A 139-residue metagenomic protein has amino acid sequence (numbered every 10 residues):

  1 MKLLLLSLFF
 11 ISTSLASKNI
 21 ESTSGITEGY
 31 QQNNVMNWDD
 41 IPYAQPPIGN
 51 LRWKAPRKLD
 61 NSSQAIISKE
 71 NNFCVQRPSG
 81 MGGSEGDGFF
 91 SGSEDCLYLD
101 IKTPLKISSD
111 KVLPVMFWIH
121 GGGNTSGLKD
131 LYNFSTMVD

Functional and structural regions predicted by a protein language model:
L3-S12: Sec-dependent N-terminal signal peptides
S14-D139: Non-catalytic accessory segments of hydrolases
